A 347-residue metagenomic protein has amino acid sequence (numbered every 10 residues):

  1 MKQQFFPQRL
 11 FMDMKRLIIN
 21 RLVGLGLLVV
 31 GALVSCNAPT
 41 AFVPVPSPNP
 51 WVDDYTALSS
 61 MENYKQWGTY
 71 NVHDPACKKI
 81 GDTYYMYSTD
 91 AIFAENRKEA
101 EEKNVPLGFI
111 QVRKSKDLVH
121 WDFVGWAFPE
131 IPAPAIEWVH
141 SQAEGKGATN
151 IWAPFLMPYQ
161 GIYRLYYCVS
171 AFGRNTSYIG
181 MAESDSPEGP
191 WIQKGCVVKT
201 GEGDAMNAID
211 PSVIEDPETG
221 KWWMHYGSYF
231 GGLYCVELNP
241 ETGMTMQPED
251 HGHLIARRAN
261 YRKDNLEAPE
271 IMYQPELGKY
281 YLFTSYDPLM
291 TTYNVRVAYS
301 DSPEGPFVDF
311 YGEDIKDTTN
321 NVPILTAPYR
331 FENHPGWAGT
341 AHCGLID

Functional and structural regions predicted by a protein language model:
Q3-F11, C36-P39: Residue-level recognition of alpha-helix boundary/capping or hinge positions
F6-V23: Bacterial N-terminal signal peptides that target proteins for export
V23-V34: Bacterial N-terminal signal peptides
C36-D347: Carbohydrate-active catalytic/glycan-binding domains of CAZyme proteins, especially the secreted or lumenal ectodomains
